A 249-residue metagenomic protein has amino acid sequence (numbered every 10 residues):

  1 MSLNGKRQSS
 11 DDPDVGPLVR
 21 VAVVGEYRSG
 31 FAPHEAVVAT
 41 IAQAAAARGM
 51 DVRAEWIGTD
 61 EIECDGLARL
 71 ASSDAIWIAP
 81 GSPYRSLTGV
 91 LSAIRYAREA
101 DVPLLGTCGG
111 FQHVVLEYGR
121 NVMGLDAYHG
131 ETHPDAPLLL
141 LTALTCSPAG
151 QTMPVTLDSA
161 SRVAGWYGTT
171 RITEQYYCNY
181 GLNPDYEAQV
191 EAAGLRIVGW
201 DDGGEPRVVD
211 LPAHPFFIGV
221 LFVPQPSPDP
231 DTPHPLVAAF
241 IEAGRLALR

Functional and structural regions predicted by a protein language model:
M1-R171, Y176-A213, L221-R249: N-terminal beta1-alpha1 cap of cysteine-dependent amidohydrolase-like domains
